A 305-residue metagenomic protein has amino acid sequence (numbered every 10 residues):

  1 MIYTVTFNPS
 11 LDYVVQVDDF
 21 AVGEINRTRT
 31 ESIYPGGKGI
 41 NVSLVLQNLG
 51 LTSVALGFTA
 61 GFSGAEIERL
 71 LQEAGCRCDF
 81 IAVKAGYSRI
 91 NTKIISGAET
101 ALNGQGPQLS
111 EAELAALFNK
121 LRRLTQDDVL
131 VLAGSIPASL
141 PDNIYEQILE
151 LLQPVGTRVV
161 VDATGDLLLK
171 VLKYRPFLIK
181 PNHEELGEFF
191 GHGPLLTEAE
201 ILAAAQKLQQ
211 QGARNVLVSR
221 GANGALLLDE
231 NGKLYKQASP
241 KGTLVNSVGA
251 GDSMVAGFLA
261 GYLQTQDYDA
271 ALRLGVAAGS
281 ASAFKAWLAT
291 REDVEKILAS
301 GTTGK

Functional and structural regions predicted by a protein language model:
M1-G23: Positively charged, low-complexity intrinsically disordered leader regions
I2, L51-S53, C78, V159 (+1 more regions): Hydrophobic anchor at the start of a short beta-strand that flanks the dinucleotide cofactor-binding loop
R27-Y87: Substrate-binding N-lobe of the ribokinase-like
Q47, Q153, L263: Gly/Ala-rich phosphate-binding loop of Rossmann-like dinucleotide-binding domains, activating on the conserved
V83, K93-Q126: Conserved phosphate-binding/catalytic loop of the ribokinase/pfkB sugar-kinase fold
D127-S139: Short acidic, glycine-rich surface-loop motifs adjacent to enzyme active sites
D142, E146-N231: Conserved phosphate/ATP/ADP-binding segment of small-molecule kinases
E198-K305: Conserved phosphate-binding/catalytic region of the ribokinase-like
